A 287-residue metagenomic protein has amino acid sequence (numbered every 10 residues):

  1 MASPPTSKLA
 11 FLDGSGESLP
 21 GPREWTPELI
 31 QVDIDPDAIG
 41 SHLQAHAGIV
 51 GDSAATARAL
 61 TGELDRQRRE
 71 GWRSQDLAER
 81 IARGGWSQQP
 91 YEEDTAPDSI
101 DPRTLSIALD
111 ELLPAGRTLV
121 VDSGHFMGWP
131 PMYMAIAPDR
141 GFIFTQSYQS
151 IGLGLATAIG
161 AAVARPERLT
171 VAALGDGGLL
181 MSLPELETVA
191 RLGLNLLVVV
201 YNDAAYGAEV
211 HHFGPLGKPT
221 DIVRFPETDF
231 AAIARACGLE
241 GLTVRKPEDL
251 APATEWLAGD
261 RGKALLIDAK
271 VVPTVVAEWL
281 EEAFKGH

Functional and structural regions predicted by a protein language model:
M1-A78, T254: Glycine-rich, acidic loop regions that bind phosphate or pyrophosphate groups
M1-T6, G128-Y206: Thiamine diphosphate
A2-P20, P247-L250, T254-H287: Glycine/aspartate-rich loop-and-adjacent alpha/beta segment that forms the canonical ThDP
S7-K8, P36-G40, H46, T56-A57 (+5 more regions): Short gly/pro/ser/thr-enriched loop/turn and capping motifs at secondary-structure boundaries
I39-G48, R140-T145, M181, V210-I222 (+1 more regions): Short beta-alpha connecting loops at secondary-structure transitions that line or flank enzyme active sites
Q44-A57, P184-N202, E278-E282: A short alpha/beta connector and helix-capping loop motif
A47, D52, T56, G62 (+3 more regions): Conserved thiamine diphosphate
I81-A156, A161: Active-site diphosphate/adenylate-binding microenvironment
